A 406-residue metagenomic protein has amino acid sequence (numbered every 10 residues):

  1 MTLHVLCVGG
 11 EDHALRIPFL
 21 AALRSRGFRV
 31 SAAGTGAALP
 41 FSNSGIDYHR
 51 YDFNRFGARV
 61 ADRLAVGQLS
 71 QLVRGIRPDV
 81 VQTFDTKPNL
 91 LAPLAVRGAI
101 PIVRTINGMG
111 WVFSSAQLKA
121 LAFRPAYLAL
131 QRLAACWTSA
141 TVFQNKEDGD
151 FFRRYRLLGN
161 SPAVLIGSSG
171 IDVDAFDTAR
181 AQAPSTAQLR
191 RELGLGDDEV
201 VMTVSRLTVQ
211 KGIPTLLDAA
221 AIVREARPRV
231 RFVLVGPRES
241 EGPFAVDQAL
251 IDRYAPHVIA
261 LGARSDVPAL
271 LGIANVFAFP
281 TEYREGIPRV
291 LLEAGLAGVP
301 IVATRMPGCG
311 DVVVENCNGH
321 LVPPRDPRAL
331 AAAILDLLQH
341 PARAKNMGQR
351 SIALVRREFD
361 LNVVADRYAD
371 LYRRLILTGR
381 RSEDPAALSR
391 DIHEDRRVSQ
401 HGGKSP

Functional and structural regions predicted by a protein language model:
A33-A38, I171, V204, R231-A245: Glycosyltransferase donor-sugar binding loop
H49, L128, R132-P184, L195 (+1 more regions): Donor nucleotide-sugar binding/catalytic pocket of nucleotide-sugar-dependent glycosyltransferases
T83-N89, I106: Short His-centered aromatic/hydrophobic patch
L195-K211, L217-A220, V233: Conserved donor-binding/catalytic core segment of Leloir-type glycosyltransferases
A245-R264: Nucleotide-activated donor-binding/catalytic signature segment of Leloir-type glycosyltransferases, i.e., the conserved
G272-G286, V299: Acidic donor-binding loop of glycosyltransferase active sites
L291, P300-A303, V313: Short hydrophobic beta-strand element within catalytic cores of glycosyltransferases and related nucleotide-activated
V314-N316, H320-P327, D336-A342: Conserved acidic donor-binding segment of nucleotide-sugar-dependent glycosyltransferases
